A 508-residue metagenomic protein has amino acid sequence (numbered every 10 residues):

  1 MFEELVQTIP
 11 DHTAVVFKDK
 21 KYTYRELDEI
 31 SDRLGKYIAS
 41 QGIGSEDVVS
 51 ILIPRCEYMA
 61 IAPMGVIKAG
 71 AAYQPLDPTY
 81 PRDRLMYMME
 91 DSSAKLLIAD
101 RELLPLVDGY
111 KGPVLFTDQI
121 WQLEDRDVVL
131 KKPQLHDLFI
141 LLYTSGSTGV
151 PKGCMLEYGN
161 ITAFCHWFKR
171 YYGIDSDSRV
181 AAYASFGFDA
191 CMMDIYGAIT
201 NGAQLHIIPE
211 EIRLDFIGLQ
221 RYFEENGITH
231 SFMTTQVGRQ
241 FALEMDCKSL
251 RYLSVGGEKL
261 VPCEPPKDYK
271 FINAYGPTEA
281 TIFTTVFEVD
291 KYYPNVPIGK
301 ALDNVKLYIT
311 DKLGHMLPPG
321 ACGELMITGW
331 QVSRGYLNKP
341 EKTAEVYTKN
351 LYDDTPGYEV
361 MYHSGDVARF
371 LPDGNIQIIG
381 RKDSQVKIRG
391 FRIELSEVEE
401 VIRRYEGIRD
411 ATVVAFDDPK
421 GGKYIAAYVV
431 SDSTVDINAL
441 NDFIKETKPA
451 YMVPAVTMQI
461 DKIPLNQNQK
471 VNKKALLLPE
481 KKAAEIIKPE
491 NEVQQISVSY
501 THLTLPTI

Functional and structural regions predicted by a protein language model:
M1-L141, L156, A163, D303-K306 (+3 more regions): AMP-binding/adenylate-forming domain of the ANL superfamily
I9, D91, Y158, Y171 (+2 more regions): Acidic-histidine catalytic/liganding microenvironments
P10, P113, F168-K169, P506: Short, proline-centered helix/strand-breaking motifs
S31-K36, S93, G149, H166 (+5 more regions): Solvent-exposed alpha-helix faces
G44, K95, T229, R251 (+1 more regions): Short acidic/polar active-site loop segments enriched in Thr and Asp
E57-M64, A71-E90, E102, L123-P319 (+4 more regions): Motif- and composition-driven signal specific to adenylation
R82, L97-K131, I161, I272-N273 (+1 more regions): AMP-dependent adenylate-forming
T144, Y500-I508: Conserved small/polar residues in nucleotide/adenosyl-binding loops
